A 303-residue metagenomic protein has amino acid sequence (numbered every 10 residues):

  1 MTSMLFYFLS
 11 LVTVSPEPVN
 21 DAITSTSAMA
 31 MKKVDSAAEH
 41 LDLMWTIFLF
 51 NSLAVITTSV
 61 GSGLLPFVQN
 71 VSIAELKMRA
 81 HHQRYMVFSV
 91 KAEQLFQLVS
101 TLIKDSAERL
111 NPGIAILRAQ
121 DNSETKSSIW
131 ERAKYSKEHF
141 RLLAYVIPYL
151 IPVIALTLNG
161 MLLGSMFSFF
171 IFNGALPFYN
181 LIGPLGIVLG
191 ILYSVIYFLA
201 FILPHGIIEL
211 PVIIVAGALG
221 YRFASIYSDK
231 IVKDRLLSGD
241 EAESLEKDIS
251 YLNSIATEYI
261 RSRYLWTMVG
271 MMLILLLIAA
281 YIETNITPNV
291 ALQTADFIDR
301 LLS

Functional and structural regions predicted by a protein language model:
M1-M4, I47, N51-S52, R141-V153 (+1 more regions): Alpha-helical transmembrane segments and their helix-start/interface "positive-inside/aromatic belt" motifs in integral
Y7-M29, I73-A80, V290-T294: Interfacial/capping segments of alpha-helical transmembrane domains
A30-T58: Interfacial helix-start motif at the membrane-water boundary
S59-S123, L142-N180, L210, I214: Transmembrane alpha-helix/helix-exit interface in multi-pass inner-membrane proteins
R109-I154, G186-I196, F201, D248-Y259: Intrinsically disordered, low-complexity acidic Ser/Thr-rich regulatory segments
G164-I278: Hydrophobic alpha-helical transmembrane segments and adjacent short intramembrane/lumenal linkers of inner/organellar
Y281-S303: Juxtamembrane boundary at the C-terminal end of a transmembrane helix
